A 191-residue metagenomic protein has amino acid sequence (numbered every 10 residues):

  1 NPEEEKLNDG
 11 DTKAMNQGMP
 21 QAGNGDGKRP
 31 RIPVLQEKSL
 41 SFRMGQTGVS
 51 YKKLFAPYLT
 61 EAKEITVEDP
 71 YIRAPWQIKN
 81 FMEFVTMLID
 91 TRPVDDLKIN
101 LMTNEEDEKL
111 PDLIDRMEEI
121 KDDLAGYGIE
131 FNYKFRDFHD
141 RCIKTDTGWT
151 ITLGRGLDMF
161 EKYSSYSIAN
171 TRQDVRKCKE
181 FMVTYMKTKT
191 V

Functional and structural regions predicted by a protein language model:
N1-K52, P57-T60, Y71-V191: PLD/PLD-like phosphodiesterase catalytic module centered on the HKD motif
V67-D69: Conserved P-loop NTPase "ATPase switch" module shared by AAA+ and STAND
